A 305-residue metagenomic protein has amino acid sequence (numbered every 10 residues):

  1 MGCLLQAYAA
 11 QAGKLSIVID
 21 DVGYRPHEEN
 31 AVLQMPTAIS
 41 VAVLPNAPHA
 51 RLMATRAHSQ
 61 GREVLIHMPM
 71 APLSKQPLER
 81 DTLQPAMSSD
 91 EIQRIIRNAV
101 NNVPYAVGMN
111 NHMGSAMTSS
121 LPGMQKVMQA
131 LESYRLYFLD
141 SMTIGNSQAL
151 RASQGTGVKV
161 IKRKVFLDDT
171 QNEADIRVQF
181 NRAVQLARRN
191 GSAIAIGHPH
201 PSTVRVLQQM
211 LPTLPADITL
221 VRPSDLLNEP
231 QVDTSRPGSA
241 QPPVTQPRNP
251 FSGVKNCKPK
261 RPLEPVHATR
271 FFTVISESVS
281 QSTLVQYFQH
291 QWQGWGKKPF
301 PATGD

Functional and structural regions predicted by a protein language model:
M1-Q6: Bacterial N-terminal signal peptides
A10-Q76: Active-site beta->alpha N-cap acidic-glycine motif
L15-I19, R80-D90, D169-A174: Active-site mouth loops of central-metabolism enzymes
R25-E29, H49-M53, L73-P77, M117-P122 (+3 more regions): Extracytoplasmic/secreted cell-surface and envelope-processing proteins
M53-R56, N146-T156, P230-G238: Glycine-rich, charge-decorated loop segments at or immediately adjacent to ligand/cofactor-binding or catalytic sites
T55-Y105: Substrate-binding cleft of extracellular glycoside hydrolase catalytic domains
S89-F180, R188, S192-A193, H198-T219 (+1 more regions): Catalytic domains of cell-wall/extracellular-matrix polysaccharide-remodeling enzymes, centered on de-N-acetylation
S133-T143, S202-G304: C-terminal domain-boundary segment and adjacent tail
